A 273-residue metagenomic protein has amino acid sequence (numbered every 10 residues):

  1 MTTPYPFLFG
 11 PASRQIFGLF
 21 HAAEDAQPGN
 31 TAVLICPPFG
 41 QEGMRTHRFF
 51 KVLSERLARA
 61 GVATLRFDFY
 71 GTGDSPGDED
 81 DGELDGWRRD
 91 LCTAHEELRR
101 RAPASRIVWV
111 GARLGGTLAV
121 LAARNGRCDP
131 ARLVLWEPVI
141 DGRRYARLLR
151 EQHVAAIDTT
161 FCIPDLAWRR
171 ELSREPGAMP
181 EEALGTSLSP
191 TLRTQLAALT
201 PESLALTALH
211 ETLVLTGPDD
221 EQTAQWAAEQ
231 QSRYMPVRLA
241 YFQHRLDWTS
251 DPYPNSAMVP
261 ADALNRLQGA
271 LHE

Functional and structural regions predicted by a protein language model:
M1-F7: A domain-start/cap signature at the N-terminus of enzymes
L8, G18-L19, L65-F67, A228 (+1 more regions): Terminal, non-globular segments
P11-S13, A23-D68, E97: Short, surface-exposed "cap/lid" segments of acyl-processing enzymes
F39, A63-G73, V139, Q243-R245: Short beta-to-alpha linker loops that shape the active-site pocket of alpha/beta-hydrolase fold enzymes
T72-A104: Catalytic nucleophile-loop/oxyanion-hole region of alpha/beta-hydrolase and closely related hydrolase-like folds
V110-A119, E137: Gly/Ala-rich beta-loop-alpha elbow adjacent to hydrolase catalytic centers
L121-N125: Active-site signature of alpha/beta-hydrolase-fold catalytic machinery across serine- and Asp/Cys-nucleophile hydrolases
C128-G269: The alpha/beta-hydrolase serine catalytic core
